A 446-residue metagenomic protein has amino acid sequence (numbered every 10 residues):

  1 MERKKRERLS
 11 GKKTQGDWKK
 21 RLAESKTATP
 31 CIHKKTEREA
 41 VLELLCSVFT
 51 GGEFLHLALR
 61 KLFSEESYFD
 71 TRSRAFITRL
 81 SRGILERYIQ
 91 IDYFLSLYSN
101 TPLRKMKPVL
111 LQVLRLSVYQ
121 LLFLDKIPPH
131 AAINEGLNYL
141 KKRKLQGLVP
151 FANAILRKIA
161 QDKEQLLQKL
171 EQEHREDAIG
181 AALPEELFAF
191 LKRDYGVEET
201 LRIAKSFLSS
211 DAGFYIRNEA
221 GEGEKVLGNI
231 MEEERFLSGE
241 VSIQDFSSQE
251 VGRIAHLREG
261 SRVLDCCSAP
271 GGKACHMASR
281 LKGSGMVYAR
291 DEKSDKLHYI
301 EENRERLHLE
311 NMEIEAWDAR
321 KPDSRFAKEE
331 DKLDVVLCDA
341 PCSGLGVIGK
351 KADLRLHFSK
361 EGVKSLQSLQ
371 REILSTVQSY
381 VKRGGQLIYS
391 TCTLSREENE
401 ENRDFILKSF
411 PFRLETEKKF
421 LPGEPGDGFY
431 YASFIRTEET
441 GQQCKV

Functional and structural regions predicted by a protein language model:
M1-V446: S-adenosylmethionine
